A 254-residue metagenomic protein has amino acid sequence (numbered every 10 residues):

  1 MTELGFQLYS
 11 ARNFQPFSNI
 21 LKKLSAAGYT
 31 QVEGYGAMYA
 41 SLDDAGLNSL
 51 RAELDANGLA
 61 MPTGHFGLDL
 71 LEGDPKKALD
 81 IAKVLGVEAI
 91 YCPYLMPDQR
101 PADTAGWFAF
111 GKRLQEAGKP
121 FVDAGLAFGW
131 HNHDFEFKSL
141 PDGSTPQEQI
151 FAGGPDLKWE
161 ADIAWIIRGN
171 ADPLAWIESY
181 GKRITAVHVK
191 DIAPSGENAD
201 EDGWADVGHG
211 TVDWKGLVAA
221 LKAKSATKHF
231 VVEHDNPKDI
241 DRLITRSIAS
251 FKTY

Functional and structural regions predicted by a protein language model:
M1-A89: N-terminal pre-domain/capping segments
M1-G5, S10, F14-G28, I81-G86 (+3 more regions): Histidine-acidic metal/acid-base catalytic patches
S10-R12, G36-M38, G67-L70, Y94-D98 (+4 more regions): Active-site-proximal loop/turn and secondary-structure-junction residues that shape catalytic pockets, frequently
Q31, N57, D69-W159, R168 (+1 more regions): Active-site acidic/histidine proton-transfer and metal-coordination neighborhood in alpha/beta enzyme cores
E33, T63, Y91, G129 (+3 more regions): Conserved beta-strand positions in the central sheet of alpha/beta enzyme cores
G46-A56, R113-F121, Q149, A175-W176 (+1 more regions): Catalytic-core regions built around general acid/base machinery
T63, D98-A102, D202, V232: Short amphipathic alpha-helical segments at helix-loop
